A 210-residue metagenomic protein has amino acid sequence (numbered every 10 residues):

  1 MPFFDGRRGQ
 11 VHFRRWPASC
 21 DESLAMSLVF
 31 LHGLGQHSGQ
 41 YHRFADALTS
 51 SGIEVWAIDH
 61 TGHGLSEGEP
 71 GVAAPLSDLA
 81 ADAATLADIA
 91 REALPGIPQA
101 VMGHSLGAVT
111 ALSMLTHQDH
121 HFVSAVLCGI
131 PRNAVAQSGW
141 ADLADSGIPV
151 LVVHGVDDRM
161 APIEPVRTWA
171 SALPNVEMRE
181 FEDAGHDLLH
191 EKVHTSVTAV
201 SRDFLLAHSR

Functional and structural regions predicted by a protein language model:
M1-C20: N-terminal cap/lid segment of alpha/beta-hydrolase-fold proteins
G33-Q36, V156: Active-site glycine-rich loops that stabilize anionic/oxyanionic intermediates across multiple enzyme folds
Q40, A47-G68: Conserved alpha/beta-hydrolase
A73-E92: Alpha/beta-hydrolase active-site loop
L94-S105: Alpha/beta-hydrolase fold nucleophile elbow
S146, V152-H154, D158: Short beta-strand/loop motif that positions the catalytic acidic residue of the alpha/beta-hydrolase fold
V156-E177: Conserved loop-alpha-helix segment in the C-terminal half of the alpha/beta-hydrolase fold that carries the catalytic
D183-R210: Catalytic active-site module of serine/aspartate enzymes centered on a nucleophile-bearing elbow/loop
